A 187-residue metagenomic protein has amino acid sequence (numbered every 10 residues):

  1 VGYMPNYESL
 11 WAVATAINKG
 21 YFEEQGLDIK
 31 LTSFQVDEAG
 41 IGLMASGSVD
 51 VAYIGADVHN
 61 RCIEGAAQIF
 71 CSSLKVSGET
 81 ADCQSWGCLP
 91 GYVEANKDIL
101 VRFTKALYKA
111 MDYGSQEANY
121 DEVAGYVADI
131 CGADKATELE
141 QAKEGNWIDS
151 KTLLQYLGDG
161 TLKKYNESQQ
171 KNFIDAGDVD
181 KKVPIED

Functional and structural regions predicted by a protein language model:
V1-A81: Short, glycine-/small- and polar/acidic-enriched structural segments that line small-molecule recognition paths
T15-A16, D82-K97: A bilobed periplasmic-binding-protein/Venus flytrap-type ligand-binding module shared by bacterial periplasmic
N18, G91, Y108-D112: Short glycine/serine- and small hydrophobic-enriched flexible loop segments
E23, S77, V93-D98, R102: Hinge/capping helix and adjacent helix->loop/strand transition within the periplasmic-binding protein
F34-Q35, V93, E117: Conserved aromatic
G78-C83, Q141-K143: A glycine-rich, aromatic-flanked flexible loop/lid motif
N96-D180: Secondary-structure end/capping motifs
D180-D187: Intrinsically disordered, low-complexity polar segments
